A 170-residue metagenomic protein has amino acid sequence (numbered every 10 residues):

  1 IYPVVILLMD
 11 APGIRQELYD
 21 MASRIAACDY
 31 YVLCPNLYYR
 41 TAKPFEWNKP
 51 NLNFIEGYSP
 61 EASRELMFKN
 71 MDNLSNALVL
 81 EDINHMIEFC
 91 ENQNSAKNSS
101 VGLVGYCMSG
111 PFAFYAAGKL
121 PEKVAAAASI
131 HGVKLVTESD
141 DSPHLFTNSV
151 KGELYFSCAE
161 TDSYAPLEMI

Functional and structural regions predicted by a protein language model:
I1-I170: N-terminal cap/leader regions of alpha/beta-hydrolase-fold enzymes, predominantly small-molecule hydrolases
